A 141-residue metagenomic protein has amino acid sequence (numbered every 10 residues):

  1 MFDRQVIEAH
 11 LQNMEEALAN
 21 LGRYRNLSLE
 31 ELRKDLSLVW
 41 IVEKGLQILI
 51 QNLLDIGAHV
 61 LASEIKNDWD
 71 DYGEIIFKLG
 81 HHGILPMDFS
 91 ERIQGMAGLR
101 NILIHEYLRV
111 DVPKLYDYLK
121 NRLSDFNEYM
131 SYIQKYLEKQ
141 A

Functional and structural regions predicted by a protein language model:
M1-A141: Solvent-exposed interaction patches of small proteins and small membrane subunits
